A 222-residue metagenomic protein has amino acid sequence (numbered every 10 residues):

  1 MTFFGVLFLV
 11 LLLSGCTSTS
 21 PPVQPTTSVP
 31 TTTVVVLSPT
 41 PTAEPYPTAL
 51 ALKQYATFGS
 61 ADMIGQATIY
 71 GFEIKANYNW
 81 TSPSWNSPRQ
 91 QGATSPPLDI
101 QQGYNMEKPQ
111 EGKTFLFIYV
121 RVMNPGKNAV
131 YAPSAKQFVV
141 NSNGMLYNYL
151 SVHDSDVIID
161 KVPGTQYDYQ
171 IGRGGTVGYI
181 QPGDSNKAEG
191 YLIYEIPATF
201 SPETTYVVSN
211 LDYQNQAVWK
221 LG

Functional and structural regions predicted by a protein language model:
M1-F3: Bacterial N-terminal signal peptides that target proteins for export
L11-G15: C-terminal motif of bacterial Sec signal peptides marking the signal peptidase cleavage site
C16-G222: Conserved functional micro-motifs across diverse proteins
